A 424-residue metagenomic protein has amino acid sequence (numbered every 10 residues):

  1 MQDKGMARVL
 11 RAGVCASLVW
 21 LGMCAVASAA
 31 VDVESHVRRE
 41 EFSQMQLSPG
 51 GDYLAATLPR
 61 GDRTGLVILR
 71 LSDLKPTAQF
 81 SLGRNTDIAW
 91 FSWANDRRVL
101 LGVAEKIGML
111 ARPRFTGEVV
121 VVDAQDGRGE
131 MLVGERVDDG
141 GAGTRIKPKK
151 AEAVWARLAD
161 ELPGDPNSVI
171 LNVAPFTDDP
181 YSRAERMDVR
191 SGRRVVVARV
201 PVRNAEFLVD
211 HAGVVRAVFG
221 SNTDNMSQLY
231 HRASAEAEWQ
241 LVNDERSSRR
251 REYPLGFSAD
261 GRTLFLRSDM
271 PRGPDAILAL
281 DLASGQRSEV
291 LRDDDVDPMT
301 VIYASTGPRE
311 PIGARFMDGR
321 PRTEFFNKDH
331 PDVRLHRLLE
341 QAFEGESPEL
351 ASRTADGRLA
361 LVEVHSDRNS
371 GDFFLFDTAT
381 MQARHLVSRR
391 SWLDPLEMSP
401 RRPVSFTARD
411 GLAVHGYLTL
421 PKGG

Functional and structural regions predicted by a protein language model:
M1-V9: N-terminal secretory signal peptides that target proteins for export/translocation
G13-C24: Bacterial N-terminal signal peptides
A29-A360, S366-N369, F376: Beta-propeller folds
A283, A379, K422-G424: Secondary-structure transition/capping motifs at alpha-helix termini and the adjoining loop/turn into the next element
G313-R315, L375, Q382-S388: Short, structured interface segments
H365-S366, F374, Q382-A383, W392-D394: Long amphipathic N-terminal alpha/beta scaffold segment
V387-G424: N-terminal cap/lid segment of alpha/beta-hydrolase-fold proteins
